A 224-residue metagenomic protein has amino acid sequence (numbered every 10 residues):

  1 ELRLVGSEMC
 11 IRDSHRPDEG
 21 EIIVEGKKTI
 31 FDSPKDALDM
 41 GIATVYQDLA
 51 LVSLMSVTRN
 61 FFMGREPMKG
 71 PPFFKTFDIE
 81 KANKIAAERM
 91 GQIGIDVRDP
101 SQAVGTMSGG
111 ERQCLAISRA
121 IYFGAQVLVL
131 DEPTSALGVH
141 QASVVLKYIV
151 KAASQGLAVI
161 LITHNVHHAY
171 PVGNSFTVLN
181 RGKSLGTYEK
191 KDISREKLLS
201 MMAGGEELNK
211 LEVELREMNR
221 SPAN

Functional and structural regions predicted by a protein language model:
E1-G6: Single conserved hydrophobic/aromatic residue that forms the stacking wall/gate of nucleotide- or nucleobase-binding
S7-N224: Glycine-rich phosphate-binding loops of nucleotide-dependent enzymes
